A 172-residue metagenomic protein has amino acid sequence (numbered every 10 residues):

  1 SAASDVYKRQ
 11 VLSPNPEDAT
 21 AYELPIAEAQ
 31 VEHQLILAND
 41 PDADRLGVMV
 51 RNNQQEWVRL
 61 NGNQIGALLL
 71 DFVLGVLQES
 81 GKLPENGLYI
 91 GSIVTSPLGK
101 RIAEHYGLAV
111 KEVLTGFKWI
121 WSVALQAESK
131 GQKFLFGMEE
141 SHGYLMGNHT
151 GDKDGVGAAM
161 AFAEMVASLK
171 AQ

Functional and structural regions predicted by a protein language model:
S1-Q172: Phosphate-binding chemistry for phosphorylated carbohydrates and sugar-nucleotides
